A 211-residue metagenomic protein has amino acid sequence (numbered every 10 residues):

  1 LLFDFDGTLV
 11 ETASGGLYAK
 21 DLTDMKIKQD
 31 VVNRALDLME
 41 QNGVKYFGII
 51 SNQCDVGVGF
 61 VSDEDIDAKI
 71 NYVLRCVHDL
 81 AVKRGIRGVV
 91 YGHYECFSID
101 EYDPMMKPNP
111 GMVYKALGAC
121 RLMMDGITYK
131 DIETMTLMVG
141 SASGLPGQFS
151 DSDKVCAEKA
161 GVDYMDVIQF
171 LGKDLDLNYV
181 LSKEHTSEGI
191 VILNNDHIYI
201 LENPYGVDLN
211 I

Functional and structural regions predicted by a protein language model:
L1-I211: HAD-like aspartate-dependent phosphatase fold
